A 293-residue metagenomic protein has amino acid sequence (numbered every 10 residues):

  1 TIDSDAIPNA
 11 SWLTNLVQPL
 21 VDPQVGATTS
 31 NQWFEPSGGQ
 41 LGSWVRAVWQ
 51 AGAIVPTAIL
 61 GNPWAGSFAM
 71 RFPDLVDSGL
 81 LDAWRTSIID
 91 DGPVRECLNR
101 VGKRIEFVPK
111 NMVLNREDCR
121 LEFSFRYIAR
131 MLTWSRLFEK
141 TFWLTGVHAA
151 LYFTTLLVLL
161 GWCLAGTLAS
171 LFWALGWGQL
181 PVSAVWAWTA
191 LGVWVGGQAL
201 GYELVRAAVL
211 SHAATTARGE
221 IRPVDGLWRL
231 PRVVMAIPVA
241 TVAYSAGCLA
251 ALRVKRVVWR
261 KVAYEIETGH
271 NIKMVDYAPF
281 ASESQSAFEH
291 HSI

Functional and structural regions predicted by a protein language model:
I2, S11-D82, F125, A129-S135 (+1 more regions): Long helical/loop segments within the catalytic core of UDP-sugar-dependent glycosyltransferases, especially the large
A6-I7: Acidic metal-phosphate-binding loop of nucleotide-sugar-dependent transferases
S87-V94: Acidic donor-binding loop at a coil-to-helix junction in glycosyltransferase catalytic cores that engages
C97-N99: Hydrophobic residues within well-ordered alpha-helices
V108-S124, W134: Active-site donor/metal-binding and catalytic loop motifs of nucleotide-sugar-dependent glycosylation enzymes
A129-V147: Membrane interfacial helix-start motif at the N-side
A150-R256: Membrane-embedded multi-pass helical conduit in multi-pass membrane proteins, especially envelope-biosynthetic
N271-I293: Short, surface-exposed, low-complexity cationic segments
